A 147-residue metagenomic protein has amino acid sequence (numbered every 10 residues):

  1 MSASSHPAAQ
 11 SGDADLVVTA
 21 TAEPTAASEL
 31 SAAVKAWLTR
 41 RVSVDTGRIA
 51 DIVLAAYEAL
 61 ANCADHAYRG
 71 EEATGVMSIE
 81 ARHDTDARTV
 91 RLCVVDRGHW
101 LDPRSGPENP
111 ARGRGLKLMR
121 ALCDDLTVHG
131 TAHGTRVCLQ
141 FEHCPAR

Functional and structural regions predicted by a protein language model:
M1-T21, A64-R147: Conserved beta-strand-loop-beta-strand hairpin that lines the nucleotide-binding pocket of ATP/GTP-utilizing enzymes
A20-A26, L30: A short beta-loop-alpha structural element at the N-terminal edge of CoA-dependent acyl/N-acetyltransferase catalytic
T25, G47-A50, G75: Conserved catalytic/ATP-binding subdomain
A32, A36, A121-D124: Generic recognition of well-ordered alpha-helical segments within structured catalytic/regulatory domains
K35-Y57: Conserved short strand/loop->alpha-helix "switch" segment adjacent to the catalytic nucleotide/phosphoryl-transfer site
A50-G70: Histidine-centered phosphotransfer motif of kinases
